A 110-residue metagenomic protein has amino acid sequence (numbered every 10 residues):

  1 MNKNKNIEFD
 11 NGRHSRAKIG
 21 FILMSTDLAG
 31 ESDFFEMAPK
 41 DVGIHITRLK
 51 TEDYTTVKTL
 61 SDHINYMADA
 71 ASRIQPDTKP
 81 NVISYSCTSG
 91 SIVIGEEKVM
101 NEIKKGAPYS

Functional and structural regions predicted by a protein language model:
N2-D69: N-terminal glycine-rich anion-binding loop in soluble enzyme alpha/beta folds
M67-S110: Glycine/small-residue-rich loop that forms an oxyanion/phosphate-binding "nest" at active or ligand-binding sites
